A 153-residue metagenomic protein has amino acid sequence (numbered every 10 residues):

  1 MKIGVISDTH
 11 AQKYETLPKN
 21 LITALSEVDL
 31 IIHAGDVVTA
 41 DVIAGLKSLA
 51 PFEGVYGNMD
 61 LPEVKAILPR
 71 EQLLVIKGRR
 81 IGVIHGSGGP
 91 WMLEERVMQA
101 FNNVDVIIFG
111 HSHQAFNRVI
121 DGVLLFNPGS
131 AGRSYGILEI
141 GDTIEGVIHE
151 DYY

Functional and structural regions predicted by a protein language model:
M1-F52, D60-P69, D151: N-terminal active-site segment of His-dependent metallophosphoesterases
K2, P51-E53, R80, L124 (+1 more regions): Conserved beta-strand segments of alpha/beta enzyme cores
V5-D8, L30-D36, E53-N58, V83-H85 (+2 more regions): Active-site neighborhood of phospho(di)ester-bond hydrolases with catalytic His/Asp-centered motifs
I6, I76-K77, Q99-N103, I120-Y153: Binuclear metal-dependent phosphoesterase catalytic core
A11-Y14, V38-V42, M59-K65, G88-L93 (+2 more regions): Active-site environment of divalent metal-dependent phosphoester hydrolases
K13-A24, V83-I84, G88-F101: Pre-active-site segment of Zn-dependent metallo-hydrolases
I22, A44, Q72-L73, M98-Q99 (+2 more regions): Short secondary-structure boundary/capping segments
P51-G89: Helix-adjacent hinge/juxtasegments
